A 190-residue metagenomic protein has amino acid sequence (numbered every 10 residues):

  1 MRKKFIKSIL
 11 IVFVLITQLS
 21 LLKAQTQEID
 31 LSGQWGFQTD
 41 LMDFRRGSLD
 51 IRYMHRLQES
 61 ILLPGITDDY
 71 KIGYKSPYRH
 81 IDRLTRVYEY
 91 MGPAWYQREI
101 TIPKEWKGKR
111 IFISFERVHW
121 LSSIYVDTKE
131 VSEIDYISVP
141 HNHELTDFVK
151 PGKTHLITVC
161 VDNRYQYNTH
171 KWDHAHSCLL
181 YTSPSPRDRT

Functional and structural regions predicted by a protein language model:
M1-T26: Bacterial Sec-dependent N-terminal signal peptides
K3, L19, H80-L84, E99 (+1 more regions): Positively charged, low-complexity intrinsically disordered regions
K7, L21, I61, S177-L179: Intrinsic structural disorder/low-complexity segments
F13-I16, H55, S60, A94 (+2 more regions): A generic, residue-level signal for flexible/boundary positions that often mark functional hotspots
A24-H80, L156, C160, R164-Q166 (+1 more regions): Accessory carbohydrate-binding/adhesion or oligomerization-edge regions at the termini of glycan-active proteins
F37-M42, R86-V87, M91-S183, R187-R189: Accessory beta-strand-rich segments of carbohydrate-active enzymes
